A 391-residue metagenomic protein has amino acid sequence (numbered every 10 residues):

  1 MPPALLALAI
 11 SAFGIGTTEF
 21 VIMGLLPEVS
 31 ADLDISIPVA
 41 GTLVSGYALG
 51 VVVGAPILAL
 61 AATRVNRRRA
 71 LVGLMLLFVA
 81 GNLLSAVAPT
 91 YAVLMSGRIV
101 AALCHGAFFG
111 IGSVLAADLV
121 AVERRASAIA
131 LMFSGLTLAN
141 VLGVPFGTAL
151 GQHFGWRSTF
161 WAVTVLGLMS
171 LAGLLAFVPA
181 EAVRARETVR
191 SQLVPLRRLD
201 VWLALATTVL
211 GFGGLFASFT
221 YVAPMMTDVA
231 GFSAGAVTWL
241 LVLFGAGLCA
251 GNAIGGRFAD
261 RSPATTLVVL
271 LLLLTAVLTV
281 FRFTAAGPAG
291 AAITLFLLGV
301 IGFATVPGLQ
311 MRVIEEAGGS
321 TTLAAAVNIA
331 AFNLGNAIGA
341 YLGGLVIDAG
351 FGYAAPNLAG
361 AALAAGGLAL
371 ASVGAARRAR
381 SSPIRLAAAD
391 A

Functional and structural regions predicted by a protein language model:
L6, L77-L84, A92-A101, A289-L297: Paired small-residue
D34, N66, V87-V93, G231 (+1 more regions): Helix-breaking motifs and short loop linkers at transmembrane-helix boundaries and internal kinks in secondary membrane
V53-A92: Conserved MFS/SLC helix-loop-helix module at the cytosolic interface between two early adjacent transmembrane helices
A55-N66, G251-P263, I347-D348: Helix-to-loop junctions at the C-terminal end of transmembrane segments in multipass secondary transporters
V93, A121-F177, M225: Helix-loop-helix hairpin linking two adjacent transmembrane segments in secondary transporters
G97-G135: Cytoplasmic helix-loop-helix junction between adjacent transmembrane helices in 12-TM secondary transporters
T265-L309: C-terminal transmembrane helical hairpin of 12-TM major facilitator-type secondary transporters
E316-Y353, G360: A late C-terminal transmembrane helix in Major Facilitator Superfamily
